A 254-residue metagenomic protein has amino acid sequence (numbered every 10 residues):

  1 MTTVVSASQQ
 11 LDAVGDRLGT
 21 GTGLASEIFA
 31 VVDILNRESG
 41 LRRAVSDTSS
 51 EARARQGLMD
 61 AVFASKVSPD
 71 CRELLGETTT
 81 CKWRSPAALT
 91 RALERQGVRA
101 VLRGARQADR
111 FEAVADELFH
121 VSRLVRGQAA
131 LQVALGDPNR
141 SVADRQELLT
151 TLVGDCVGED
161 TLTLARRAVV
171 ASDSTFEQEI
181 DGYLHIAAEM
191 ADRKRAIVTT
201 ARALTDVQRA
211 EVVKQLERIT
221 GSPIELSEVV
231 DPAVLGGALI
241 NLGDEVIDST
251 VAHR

Functional and structural regions predicted by a protein language model:
M1-L239, E245-R254: Elongated, mostly alpha-helical coiled-coil "stalk/stator" tethers of large membrane protein machines
